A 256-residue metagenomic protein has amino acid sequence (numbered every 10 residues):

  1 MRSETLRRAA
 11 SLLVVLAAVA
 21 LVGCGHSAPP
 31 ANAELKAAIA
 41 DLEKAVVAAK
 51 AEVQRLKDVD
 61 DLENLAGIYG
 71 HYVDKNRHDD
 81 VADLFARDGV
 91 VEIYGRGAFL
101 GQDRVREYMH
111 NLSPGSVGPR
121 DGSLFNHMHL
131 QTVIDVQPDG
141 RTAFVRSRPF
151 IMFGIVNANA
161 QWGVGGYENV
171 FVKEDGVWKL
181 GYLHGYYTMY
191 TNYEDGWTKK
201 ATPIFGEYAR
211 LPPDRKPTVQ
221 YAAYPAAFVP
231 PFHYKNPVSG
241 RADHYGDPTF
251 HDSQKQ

Functional and structural regions predicted by a protein language model:
R2-L13: Bacterial N-terminal signal peptides that target proteins for export
S11-V22: Bacterial N-terminal signal peptides
G25-D60, D175-Q256: Terminal "cap-and-tail" regions of soluble proteins that handle hydrophobic small molecules
D58-D74: Short, aromatic-enriched amphipathic alpha-helices that serve as compact interaction elements
H78-P149: A solvent-exposed, acidic/Ser-Thr-rich amphipathic alpha-helical stretch
H129-I134, G166-V172: Hydrophobic/aromatic beta-strand elements that line small-molecule binding cavities or substrate pockets in beta-rich
P149-F153, F171-K173, Y187: Beta-strand elements of well-folded, non-transmembrane domains
M152-Q161, Y190: Short, cysteine-centered beta-strand-loop-beta hairpins and adjacent loop/turn segments enriched in charged/polar
